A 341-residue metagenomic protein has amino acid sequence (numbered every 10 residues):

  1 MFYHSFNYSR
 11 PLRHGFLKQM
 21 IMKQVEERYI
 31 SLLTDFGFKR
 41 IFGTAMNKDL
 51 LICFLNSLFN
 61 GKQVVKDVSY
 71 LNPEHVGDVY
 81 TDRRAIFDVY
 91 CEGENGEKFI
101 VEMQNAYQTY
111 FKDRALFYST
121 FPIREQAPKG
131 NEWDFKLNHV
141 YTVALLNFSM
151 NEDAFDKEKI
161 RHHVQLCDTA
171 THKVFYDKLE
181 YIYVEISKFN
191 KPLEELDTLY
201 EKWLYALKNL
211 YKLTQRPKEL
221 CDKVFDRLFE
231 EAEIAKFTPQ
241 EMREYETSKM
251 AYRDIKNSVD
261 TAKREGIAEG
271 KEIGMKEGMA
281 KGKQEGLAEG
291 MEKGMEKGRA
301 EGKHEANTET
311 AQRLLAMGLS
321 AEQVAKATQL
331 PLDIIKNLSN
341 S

Functional and structural regions predicted by a protein language model:
F2-S341: Elongated, amphipathic alpha-helical interaction scaffolds
